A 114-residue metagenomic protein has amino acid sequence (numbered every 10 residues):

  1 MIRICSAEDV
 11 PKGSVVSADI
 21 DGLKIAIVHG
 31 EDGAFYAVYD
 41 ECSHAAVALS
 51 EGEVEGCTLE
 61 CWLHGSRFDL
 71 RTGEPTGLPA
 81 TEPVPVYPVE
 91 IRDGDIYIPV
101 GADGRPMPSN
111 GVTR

Functional and structural regions predicted by a protein language model:
M1-G56, L70, V86-R114: N-terminal pre-ligand scaffold of iron-sulfur
C42, C61-H64: Short cysteine clusters
G56-W62, P75-V84: Short cysteine/histidine-rich metal-coordination sites, predominantly Zn2+-binding motifs
R67: Short helix-to-coil "ATP-lid" hinge immediately C-terminal to the conserved N-box Asn in the Bergerat
